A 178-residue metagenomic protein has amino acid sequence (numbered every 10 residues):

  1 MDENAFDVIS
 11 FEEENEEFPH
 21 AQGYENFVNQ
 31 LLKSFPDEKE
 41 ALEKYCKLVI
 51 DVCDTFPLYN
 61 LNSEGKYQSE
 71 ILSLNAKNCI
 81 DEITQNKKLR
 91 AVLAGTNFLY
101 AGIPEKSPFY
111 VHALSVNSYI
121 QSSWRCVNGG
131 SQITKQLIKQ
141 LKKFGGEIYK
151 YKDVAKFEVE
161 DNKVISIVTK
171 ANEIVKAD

Functional and structural regions predicted by a protein language model:
M1-F6, T84: N-terminal FAD cofactor-binding segment of flavoenzymes
A5-E12, I165-I167: Short polybasic amphipathic segments
D7, L48, A155-V159: A glycine-rich phosphate-binding loop feature that marks nucleotide/adenosyl-phosphate handling sites
E12-N15, K170-N172: Glycine-centered tight beta-turn/hairpin loop motif at sheet-sheet or coil-to-beta transitions
E13-K106: Rossmann-like flavin
K106-H112: Short, flexible, mixed-charge acidic loops at enzyme active sites
A113-V164, V168-A171, V175: Helical element adjacent to the flavin cofactor pocket in flavoenzyme catalytic cores
D178: Flavin (primarily FAD) binding-site architecture
